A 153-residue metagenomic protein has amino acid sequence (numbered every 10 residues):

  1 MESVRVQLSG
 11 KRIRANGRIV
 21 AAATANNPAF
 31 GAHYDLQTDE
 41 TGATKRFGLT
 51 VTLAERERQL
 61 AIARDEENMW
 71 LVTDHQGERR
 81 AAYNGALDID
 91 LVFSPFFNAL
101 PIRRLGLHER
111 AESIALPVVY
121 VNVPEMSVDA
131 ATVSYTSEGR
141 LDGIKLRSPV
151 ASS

Functional and structural regions predicted by a protein language model:
M1-H33: N-terminal ordered "arm"
M1-S9, Q59-R147: Solvent-exposed helix/loop surface patches that form functional interfaces
K11-N16, A43-G48, S137-K145: Short, hydrophobic/aromatic-rich segments at coil-to-beta transitions
R14-A15, D39-T41, T50, R80-A81 (+1 more regions): A short linear-motif detector with a strong N-terminal bias
R18-A22, T50-T52, R147: A generic structural motif
T24-H75: Hydrophobic/aromatic-rich structural module bridging two neighboring secondary-structure elements via a short loop
D35-Q37, G143-S153: Gly/Pro-enriched, hydrophobic low-complexity segments that function as extracytoplasmic propeptides/linkers
